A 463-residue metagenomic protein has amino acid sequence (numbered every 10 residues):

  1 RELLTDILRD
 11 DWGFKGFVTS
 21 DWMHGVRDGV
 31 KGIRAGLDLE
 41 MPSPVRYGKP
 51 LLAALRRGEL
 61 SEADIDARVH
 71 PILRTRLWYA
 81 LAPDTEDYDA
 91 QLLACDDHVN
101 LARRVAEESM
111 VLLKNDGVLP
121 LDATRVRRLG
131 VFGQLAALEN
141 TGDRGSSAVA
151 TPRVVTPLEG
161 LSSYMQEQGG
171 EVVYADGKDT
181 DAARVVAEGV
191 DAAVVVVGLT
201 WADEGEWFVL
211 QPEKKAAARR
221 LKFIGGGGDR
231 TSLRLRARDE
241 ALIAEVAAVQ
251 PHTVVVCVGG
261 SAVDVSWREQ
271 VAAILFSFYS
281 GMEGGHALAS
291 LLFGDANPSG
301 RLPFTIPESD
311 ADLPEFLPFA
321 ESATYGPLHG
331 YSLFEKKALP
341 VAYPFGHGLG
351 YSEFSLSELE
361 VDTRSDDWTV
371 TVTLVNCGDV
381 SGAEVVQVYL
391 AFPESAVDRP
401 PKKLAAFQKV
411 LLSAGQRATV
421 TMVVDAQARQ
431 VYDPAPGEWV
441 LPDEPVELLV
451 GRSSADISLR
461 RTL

Functional and structural regions predicted by a protein language model:
R1, T5-D6, D11-G13, T19-W22 (+2 more regions): C-terminal non-catalytic regions of proteins with extracellular/luminal or membrane-system context
F14-P44: Short acidic/histidine-rich active-site segments
R27, A63, E283: Residues that form or flank phosphate/diphosphate-binding pockets in enzymes that use nucleotide phosphates
G36, L51-P83: Long, well-ordered, tryptophan-enriched scaffold segments
S43-P44, I65, A102: Generic alpha-helical segment signature
I65, E86-Y88, R268: Conserved alpha/beta enzyme-core scaffolds, especially Rossmann-like or related mixed alpha/beta domains that build
P83-H98: Flexible, acidic loop-helix segments that line cofactor/substrate-binding pockets
